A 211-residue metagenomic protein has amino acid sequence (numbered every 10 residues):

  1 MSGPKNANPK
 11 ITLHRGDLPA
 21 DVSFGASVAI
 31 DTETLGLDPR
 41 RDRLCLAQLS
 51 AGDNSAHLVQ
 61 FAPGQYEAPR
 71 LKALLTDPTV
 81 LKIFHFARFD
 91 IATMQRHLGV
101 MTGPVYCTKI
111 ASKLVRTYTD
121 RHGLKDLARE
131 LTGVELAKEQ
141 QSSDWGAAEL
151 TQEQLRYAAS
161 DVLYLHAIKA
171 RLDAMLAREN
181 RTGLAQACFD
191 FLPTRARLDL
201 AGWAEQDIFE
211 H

Functional and structural regions predicted by a protein language model:
M1-H211: DEDD superfamily 3′-5′ metal-dependent exonuclease/proofreading module
